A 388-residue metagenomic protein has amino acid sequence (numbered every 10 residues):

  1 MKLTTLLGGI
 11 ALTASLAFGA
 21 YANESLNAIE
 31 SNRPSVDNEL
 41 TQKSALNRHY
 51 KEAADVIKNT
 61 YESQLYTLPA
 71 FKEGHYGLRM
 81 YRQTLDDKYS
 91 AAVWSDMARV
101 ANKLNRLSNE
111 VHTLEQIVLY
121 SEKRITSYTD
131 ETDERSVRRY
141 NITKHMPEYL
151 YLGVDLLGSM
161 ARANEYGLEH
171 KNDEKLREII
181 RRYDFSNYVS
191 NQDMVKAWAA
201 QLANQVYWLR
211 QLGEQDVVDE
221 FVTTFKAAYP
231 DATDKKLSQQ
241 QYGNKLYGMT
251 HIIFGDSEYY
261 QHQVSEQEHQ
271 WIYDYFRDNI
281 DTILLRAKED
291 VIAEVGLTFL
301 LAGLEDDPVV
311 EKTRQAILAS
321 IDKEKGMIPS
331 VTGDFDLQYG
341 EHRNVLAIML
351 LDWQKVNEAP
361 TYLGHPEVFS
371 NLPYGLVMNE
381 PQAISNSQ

Functional and structural regions predicted by a protein language model:
M1-A20: Gram-negative bacterial Sec-dependent N-terminal signal peptides
I10-T13, D86, K175-R177, Q239: Alpha-helical protein-protein interaction elements
T13, F18-G19, F221, Y259 (+2 more regions): Generic alpha-helix signal with a bias toward terminal, lower-confidence helices and secondary-structure junctions
A14, A203, V345: A broad, low-specificity signal marking well-ordered, structured residues that form hydrophobic/aromatic
Y21-Q116, Y120-N141, H145-G167, E174-F185 (+1 more regions): Terminal, non-catalytic domain-edge segments
E134-I292, F299-G303, E311-R314, L318: Eukaryote-skewed repeat-based solenoidal scaffolds used as protein-protein interaction platforms, primarily
